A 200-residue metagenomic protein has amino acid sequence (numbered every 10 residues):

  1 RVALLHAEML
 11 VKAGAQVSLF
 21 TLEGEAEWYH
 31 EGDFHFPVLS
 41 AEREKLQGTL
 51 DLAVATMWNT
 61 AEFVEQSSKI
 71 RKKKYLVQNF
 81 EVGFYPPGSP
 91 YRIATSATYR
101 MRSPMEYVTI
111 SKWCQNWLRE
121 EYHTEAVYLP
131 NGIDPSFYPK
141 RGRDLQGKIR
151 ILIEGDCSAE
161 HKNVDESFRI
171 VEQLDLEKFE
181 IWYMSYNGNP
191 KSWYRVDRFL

Functional and structural regions predicted by a protein language model:
R1-M9, I110, C114, N163-S167: Conserved alpha-helical elements of sugar-nucleotide-dependent glycosyltransferases
R1-T49: N-terminal pre-catalytic "stem/leader" segment of glycosyltransferase-like enzymes
E8, A13, E120-T124, I133-V196: Conserved catalytic-core segment of nucleotide-activated headgroup transferases in glycan assembly
T21-A26, T56-E62, I110-N116, Y183-K191: Short, polar loop motifs at secondary-structure junctions
H30-E42, K69-K74, P104, H123-Y128 (+1 more regions): Active-site regions of enzymes building and remodeling cell-envelope glycoconjugates
E42-T49, G88-Y107: Membrane-proximal helix-turn-helix segments that form the acceptor-binding/catalytic region of lipid-linked
L52-M57, S67-Y85: Active-site proximal beta-strand in glycosyltransferases
S103-P139: Donor nucleotide-sugar binding/catalytic pocket of nucleotide-sugar-dependent glycosyltransferases
